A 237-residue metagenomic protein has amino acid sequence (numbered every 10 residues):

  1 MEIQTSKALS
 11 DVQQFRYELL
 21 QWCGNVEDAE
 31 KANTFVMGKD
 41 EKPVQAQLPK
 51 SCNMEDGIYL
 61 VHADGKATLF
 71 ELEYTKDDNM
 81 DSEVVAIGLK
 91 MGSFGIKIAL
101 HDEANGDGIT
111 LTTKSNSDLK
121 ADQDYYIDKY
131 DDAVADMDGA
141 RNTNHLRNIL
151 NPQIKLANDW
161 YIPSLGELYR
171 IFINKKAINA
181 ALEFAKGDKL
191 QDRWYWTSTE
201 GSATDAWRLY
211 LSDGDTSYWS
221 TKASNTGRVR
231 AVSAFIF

Functional and structural regions predicted by a protein language model:
E2-L156, A223-F237: Short, compositionally biased
I3, K39, N158-D159, L165-F237: C-terminal, surface-exposed recognition/capping segments
